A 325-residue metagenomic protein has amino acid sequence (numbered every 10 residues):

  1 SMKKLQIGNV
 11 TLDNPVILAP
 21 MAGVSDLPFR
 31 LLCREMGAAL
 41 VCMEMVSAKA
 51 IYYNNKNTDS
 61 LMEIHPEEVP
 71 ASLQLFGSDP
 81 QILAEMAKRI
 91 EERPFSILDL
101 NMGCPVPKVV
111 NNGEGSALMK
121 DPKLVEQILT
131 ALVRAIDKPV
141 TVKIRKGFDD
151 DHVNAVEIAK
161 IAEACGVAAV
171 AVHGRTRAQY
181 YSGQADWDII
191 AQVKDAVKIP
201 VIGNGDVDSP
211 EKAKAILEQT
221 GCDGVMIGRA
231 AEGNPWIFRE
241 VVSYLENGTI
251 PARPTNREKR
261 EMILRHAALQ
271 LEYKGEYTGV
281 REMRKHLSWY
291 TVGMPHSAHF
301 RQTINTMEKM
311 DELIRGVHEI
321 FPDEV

Functional and structural regions predicted by a protein language model:
M2-K4, G8-L12, V16, A22 (+7 more regions): Alpha/beta catalytic cores of nucleotide-metabolism and tRNA/nucleoside-modifying enzymes
M2-Q6, M21-S96: Glycine-rich, positively charged N-terminal anion/phosphate-binding segment
K3-I17, I51-A71, C104, K108-N112 (+2 more regions): N-terminal small/glycine-rich loop or linker at the start of catalytic domains across soluble metabolic enzymes
V16-P20, V41-M43, A71-L75, L98 (+4 more regions): Hydrophobic faces of well-ordered beta-strands that scaffold small-molecule active sites in alpha/beta enzyme cores
M21, V46-A48, F76-S78, G103-P105 (+4 more regions): Active-site beta-loop-alpha junctions enriched in small/polar residues
E35, A84-E114, K123-I199: Alpha/beta enzyme core
M119: Aromatic- and acidic-residue-enriched carbohydrate-binding clefts of CAZyme catalytic domains
